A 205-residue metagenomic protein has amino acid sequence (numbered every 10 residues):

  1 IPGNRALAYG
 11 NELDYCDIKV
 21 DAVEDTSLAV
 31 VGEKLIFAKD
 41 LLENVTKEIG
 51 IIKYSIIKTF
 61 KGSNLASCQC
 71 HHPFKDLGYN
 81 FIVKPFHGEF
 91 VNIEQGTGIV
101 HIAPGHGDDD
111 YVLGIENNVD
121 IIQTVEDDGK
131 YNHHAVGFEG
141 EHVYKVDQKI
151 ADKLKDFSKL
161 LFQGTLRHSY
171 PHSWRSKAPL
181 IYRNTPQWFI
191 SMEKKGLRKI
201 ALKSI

Functional and structural regions predicted by a protein language model:
I1-L7, E12-S27, N64-Q69, F90 (+1 more regions): Residue patterns forming the tRNA-binding/recognition surfaces of aminoacyl-tRNA synthetases and related DALR
L13-H72: Carboxylate/His-rich catalytic cores and anion/metal-binding grooves
K75: Glycine-rich, acidic and aromatic/proline-enriched surface loops and short helix-turn segments that act as binding
F81-G88: Short beta-strand-centered aromatic/proline hotspots
